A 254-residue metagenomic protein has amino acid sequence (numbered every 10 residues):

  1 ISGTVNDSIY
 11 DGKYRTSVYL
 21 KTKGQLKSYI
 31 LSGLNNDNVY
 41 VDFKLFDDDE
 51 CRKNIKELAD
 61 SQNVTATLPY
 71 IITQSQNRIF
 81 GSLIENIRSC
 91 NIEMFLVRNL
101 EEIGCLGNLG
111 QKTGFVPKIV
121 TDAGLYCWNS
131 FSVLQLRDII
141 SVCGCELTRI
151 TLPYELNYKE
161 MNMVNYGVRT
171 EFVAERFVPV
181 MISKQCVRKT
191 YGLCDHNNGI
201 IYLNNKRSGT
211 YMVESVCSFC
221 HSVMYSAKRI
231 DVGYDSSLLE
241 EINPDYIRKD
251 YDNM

Functional and structural regions predicted by a protein language model:
I1-M254: Active-site pocket-lining/capping segments in soluble small-molecule metabolic enzymes
